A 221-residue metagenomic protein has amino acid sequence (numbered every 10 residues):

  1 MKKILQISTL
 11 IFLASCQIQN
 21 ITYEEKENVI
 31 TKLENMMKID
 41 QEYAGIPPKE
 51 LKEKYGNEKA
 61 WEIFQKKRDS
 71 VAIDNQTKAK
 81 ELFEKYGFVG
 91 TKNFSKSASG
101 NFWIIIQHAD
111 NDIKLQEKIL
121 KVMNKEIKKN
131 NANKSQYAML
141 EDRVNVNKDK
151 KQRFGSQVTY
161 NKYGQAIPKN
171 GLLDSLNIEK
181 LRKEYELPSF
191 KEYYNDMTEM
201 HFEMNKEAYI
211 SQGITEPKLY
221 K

Functional and structural regions predicted by a protein language model:
M1-E25: Bacterial Sec-dependent N-terminal signal peptides
I18-T91, S99: Start-of-domain marker
W61-D69, I104-D110, A166-P168: Second-shell loop/turn segments in exported
N75-K78, L115-I119, D174-L181: Stable alpha-helical elements in mature extracytoplasmic
K80-F88, I106-K114, N124-K128, F202: Sec-exported extracytoplasmic/periplasmic mature domains
F88-K96, N133-M139, E192-Y194: Surface-exposed patches in mature extracellular/periplasmic domains of secreted proteins
N111-V158: Extended amphipathic alpha-helical interaction segments
N177-K221: A cross-kingdom marker for long, charged
